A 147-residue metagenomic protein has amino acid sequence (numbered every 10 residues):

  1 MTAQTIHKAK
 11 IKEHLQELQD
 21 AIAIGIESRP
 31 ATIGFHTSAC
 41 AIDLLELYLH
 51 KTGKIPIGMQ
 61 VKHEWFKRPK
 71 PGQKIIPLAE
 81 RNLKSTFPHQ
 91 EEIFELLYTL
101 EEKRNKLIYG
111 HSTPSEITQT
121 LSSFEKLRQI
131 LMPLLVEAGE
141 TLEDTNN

Functional and structural regions predicted by a protein language model:
M1-T32, Q129-N147: Charged alpha-helical initiation segments
T2, A9, I24-I26, H36 (+3 more regions): Residue-level signal for the start and early helices of compact helical domains
K10-E17, H36, D43, L96-K103 (+1 more regions): Amphipathic, well-ordered alpha-helical segments in soluble domains
Q19, A23, L45, L49-G53: Short amphipathic alpha-helical segments enriched in leucine
E27-F35, T86, G110: Short, charged/polar micro-motifs that form catalytic or ligand-binding hotspots
P30-H50: Short, hydrophobic, well-ordered secondary-structure elements
I55-N147: Long, charged low-complexity segments
